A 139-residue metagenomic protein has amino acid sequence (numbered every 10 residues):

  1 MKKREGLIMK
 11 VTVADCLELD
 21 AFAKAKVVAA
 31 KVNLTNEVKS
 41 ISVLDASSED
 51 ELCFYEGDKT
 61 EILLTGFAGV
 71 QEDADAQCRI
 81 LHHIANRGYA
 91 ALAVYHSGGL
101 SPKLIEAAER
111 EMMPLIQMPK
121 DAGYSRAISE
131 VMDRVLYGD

Functional and structural regions predicted by a protein language model:
M1-D139: Alpha-helical/coil-rich non-catalytic "connector" segments in signaling and regulatory proteins
